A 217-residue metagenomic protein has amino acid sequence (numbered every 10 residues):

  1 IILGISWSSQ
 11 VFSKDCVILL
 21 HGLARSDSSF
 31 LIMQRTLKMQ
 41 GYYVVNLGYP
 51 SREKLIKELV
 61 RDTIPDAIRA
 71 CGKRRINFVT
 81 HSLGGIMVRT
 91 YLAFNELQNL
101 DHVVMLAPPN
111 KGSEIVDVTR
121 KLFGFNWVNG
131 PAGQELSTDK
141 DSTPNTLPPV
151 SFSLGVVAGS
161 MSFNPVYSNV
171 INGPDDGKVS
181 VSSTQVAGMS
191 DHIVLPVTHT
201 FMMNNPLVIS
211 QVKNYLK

Functional and structural regions predicted by a protein language model:
G4-I5: Alpha-helical hydrophobic membrane-insertion segments
V11-S13: Boundary at the C-terminal end of the N-terminal hydrophobic targeting segment
D15-S28, I32, K38-S151, D176: Serine-dependent carboxylesterase/thioesterase catalytic core of lipase-like alpha/beta-hydrolase/SGNH enzymes
P149-K217: C-terminal catalytic-base region of ester-bond hydrolases, centering on the histidine of the charge-relay
